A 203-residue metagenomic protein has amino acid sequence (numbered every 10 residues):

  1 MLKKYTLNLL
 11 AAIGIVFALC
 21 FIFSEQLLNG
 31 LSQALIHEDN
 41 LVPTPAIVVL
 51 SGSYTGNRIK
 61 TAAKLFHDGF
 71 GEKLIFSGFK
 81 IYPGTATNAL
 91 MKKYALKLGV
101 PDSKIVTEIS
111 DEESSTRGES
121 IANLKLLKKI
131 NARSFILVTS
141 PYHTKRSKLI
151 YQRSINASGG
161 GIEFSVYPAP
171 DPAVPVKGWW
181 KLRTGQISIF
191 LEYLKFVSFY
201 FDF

Functional and structural regions predicted by a protein language model:
L2-H37: N-terminal type II signal-anchor transmembrane helix that functions as the membrane-insertion/stop-transfer segment
K3-K4, R58, R146, K195: Basic side chains
K4, S115, S188-L191: Residue-level recognition of hydrophobic positions within alpha-helical transmembrane segments
V16, C20-I22, S134, E163 (+1 more regions): Intrinsic disorder/low-structure terminal segments
E25-K181: A structural signal for short, hydrophobic/glycine-enriched beta-strand patches
L182-F203: A transmembrane-helix-recognition feature enriched in membrane-embedded lipid enzymes and envelope glyco-/phospholipid
